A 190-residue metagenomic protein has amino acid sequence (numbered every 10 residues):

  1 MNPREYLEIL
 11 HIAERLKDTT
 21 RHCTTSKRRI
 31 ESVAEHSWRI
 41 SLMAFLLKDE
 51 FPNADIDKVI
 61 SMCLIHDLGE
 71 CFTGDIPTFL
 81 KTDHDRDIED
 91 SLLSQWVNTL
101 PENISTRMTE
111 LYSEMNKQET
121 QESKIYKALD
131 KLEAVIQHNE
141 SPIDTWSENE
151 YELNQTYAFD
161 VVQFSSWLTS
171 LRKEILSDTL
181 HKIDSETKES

Functional and structural regions predicted by a protein language model:
M1-S190: Alpha-helical, largely C-terminal catalytic domains that coordinate divalent metal ions via clustered Asp/Glu/His
